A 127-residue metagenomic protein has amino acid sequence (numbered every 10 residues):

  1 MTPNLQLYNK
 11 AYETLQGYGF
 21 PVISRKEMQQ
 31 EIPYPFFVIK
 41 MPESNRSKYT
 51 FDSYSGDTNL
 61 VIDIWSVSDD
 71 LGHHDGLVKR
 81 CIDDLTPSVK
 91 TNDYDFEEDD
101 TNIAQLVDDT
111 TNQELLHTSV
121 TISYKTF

Functional and structural regions predicted by a protein language model:
M1-I23, M28, M41-F127: Charged, amphipathic alpha-helical segments and their flanking helix caps
P33-P42: A short, hydrophobic beta-strand-centered structural micro-motif
